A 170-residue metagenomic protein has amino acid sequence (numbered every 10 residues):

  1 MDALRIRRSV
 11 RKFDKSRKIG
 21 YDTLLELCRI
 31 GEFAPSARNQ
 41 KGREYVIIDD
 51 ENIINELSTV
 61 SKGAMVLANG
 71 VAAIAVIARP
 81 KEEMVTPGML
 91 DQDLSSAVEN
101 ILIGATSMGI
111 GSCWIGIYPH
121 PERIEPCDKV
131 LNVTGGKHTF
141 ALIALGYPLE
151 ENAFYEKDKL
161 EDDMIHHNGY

Functional and structural regions predicted by a protein language model:
M1-Y170: Acidic, surface-exposed loops and disordered segments
